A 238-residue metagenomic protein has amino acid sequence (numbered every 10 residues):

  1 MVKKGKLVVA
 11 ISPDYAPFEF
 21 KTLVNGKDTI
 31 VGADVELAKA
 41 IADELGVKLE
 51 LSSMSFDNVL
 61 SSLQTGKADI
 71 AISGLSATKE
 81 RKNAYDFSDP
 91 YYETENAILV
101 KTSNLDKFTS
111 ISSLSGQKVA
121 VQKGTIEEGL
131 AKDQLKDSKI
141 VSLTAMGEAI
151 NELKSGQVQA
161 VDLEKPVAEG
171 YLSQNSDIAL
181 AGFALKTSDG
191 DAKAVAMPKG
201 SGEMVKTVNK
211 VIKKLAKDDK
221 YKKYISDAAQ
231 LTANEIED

Functional and structural regions predicted by a protein language model:
V2-G74: Extracytoplasmic small-molecule ligand-binding "clamshell" domains of the periplasmic binding protein/Venus flytrap
G5-I11, I111-G124, K139: Short loop->beta-strand "edge-of-pocket" segments that line small-molecule binding or catalytic clefts across diverse
A33, L51-S61, D106, V141-N151 (+2 more regions): Short helix-initiation/N-cap motifs at beta->coil->alpha
V35-E44, K123-T125, A192-L231: Extended ligand-binding regions for polar small-molecule ligands
K39, K48-I111: Acidic, polar ligand-binding/catalytic clefts
L75-N83, L130-D133, K154, Q159-G190: A ligand-binding cleft/hinge motif common to bilobed small-molecule-binding domains
E93-V100, E169-I212, T232-D238: Periplasmic-binding protein-like
I126-I140, A179-A184, I212-D238: Ligand-binding clefts/hinges and TM-proximal coupling segments of bilobed small-molecule sensing domains
